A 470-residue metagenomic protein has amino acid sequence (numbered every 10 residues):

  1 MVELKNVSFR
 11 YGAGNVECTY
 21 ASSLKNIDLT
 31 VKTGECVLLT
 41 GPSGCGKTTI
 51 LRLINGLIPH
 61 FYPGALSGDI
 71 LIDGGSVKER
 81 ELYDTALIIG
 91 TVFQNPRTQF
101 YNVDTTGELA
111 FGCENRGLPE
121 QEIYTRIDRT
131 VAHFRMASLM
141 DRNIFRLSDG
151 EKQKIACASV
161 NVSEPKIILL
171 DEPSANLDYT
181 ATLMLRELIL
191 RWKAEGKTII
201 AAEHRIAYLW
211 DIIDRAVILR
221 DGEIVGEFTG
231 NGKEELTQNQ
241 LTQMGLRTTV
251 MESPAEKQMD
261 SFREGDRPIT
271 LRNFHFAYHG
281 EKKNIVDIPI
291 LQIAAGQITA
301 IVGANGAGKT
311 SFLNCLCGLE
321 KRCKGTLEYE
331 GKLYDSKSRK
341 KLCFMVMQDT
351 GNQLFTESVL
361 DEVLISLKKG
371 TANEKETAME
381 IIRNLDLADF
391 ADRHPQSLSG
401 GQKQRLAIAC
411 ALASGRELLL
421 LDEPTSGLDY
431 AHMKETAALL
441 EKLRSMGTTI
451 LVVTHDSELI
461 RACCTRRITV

Functional and structural regions predicted by a protein language model:
T40-P42, V302-A304: The feature captures the beta-strand-to-loop junction immediately N-terminal to the Walker
N55, C317: Helix-to-loop junction immediately C-terminal to a conserved catalytic motif
P63-G75, G325-R339: Conserved ABC transporter NBD signature motif
Q121-L139, N373-F390: Conserved ABC ATPase "signature" region
N143-L147, E151, H394-L398, Q402: Conserved ABC ATPase signature
I168-D171, L419-D422: Catalytic Walker B motif of ABC-type/P-loop ATPase nucleotide-binding domains
E203-H204, T454-H455: H-loop/switch region of ABC-family ATPase nucleotide-binding domains
